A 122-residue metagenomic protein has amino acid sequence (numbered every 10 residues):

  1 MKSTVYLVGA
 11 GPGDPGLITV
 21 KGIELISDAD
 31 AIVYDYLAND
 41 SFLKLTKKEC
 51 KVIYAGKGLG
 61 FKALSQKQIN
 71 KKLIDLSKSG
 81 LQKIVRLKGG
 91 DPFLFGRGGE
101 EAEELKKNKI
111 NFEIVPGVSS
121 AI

Functional and structural regions predicted by a protein language model:
M1-A10, V20-V118: Class I S-adenosyl-L-methionine
P15-G16: Flexible active-site lid/hinge loop adjacent to a nucleotide/diphosphate and Mg2+-phosphate binding pocket
S120-I122: Short alpha-helix plus adjacent loop in nuclease-associated cores
